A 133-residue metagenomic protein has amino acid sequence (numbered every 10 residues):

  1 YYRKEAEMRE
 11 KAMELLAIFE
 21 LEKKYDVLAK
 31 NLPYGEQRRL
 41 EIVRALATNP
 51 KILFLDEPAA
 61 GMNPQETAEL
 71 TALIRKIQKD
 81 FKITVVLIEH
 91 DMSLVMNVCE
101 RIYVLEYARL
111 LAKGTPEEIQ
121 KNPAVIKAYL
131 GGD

Functional and structural regions predicted by a protein language model:
Y1-D133: Glycine-rich phosphate-binding loops of nucleotide-dependent enzymes
